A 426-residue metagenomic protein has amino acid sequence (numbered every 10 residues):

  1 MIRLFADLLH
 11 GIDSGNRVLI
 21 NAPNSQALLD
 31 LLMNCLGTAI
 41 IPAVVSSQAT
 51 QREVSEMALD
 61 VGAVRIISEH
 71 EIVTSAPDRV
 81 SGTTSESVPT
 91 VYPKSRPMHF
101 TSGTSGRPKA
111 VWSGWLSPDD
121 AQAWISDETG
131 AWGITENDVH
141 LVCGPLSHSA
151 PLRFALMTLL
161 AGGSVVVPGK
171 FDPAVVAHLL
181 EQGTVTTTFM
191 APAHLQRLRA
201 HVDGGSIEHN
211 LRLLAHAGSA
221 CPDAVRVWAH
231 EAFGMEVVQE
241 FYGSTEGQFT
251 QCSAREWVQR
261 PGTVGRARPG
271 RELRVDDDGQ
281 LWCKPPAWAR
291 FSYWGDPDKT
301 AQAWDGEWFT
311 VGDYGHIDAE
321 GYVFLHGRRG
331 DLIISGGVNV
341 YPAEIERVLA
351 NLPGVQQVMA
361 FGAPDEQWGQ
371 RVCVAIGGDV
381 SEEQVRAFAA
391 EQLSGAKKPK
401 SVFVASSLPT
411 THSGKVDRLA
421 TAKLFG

Functional and structural regions predicted by a protein language model:
F5-A49, N339: Conserved AMP-binding/adenylate-forming
I72-S95, Q122-A123: Flexible, low-complexity linker/hinge segments
R96-A123: Conserved AMP-binding A3 loop
Q122-V139, S147-T187: Conserved AMP-binding/adenylation subdomain of ANL enzymes
T187, D203-R260, E272: Gly/Ser/Thr-rich phosphate-binding loop
T188, Y314-K398, S407, V416: AMP-binding/adenylate-forming catalytic core of the ANL superfamily
A267, D276-A303, V340: Conserved ATP/PPi-binding loop(s) of AMP-dependent carboxylate-activating enzymes
P399, A405-F425: Flexible lysine-rich "adenylation lid" loop at the C-terminal edge of ANL adenylation domains
